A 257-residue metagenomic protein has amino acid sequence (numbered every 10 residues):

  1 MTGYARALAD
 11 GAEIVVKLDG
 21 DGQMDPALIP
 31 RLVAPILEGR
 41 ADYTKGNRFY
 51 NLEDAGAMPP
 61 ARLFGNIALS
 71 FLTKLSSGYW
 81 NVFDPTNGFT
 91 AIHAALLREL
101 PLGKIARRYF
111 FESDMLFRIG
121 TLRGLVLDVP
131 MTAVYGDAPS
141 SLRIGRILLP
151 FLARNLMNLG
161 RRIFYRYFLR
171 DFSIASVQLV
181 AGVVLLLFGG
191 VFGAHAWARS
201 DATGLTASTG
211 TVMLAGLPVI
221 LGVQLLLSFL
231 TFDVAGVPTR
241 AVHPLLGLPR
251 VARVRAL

Functional and structural regions predicted by a protein language model:
M1, L18, L37-R40, T44 (+6 more regions): Short glycine/serine/threonine-biased micro-segments
M1-D10, I14-V16, P26-Y109, Y135-R146: Acceptor/aglycone-binding surface of glycosyltransferases and processive sugar-polymer synthases
D19-Q23: The conserved acidic donor/metal-binding loop of glycosyltransferases
K104-L257: Hydrophobic helical membrane-anchoring modules
